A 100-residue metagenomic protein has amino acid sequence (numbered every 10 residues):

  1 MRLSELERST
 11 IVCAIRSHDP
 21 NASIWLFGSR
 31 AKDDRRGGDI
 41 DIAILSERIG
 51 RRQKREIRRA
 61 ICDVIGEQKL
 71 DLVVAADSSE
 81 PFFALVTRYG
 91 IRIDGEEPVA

Functional and structural regions predicted by a protein language model:
M1-S23, A31-G37, S46-A100: Catalytic core of pol beta-like nucleotidyltransferases
D41-A43: Short, well-ordered beta-strand segments
